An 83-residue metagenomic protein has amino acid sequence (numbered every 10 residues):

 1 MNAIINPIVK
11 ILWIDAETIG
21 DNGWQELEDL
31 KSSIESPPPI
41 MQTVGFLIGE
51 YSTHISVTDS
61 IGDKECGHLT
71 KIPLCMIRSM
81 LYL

Functional and structural regions predicted by a protein language model:
M1-L83: Conserved RNA-binding domains used in RNP assembly and mRNA/RNA metabolism
